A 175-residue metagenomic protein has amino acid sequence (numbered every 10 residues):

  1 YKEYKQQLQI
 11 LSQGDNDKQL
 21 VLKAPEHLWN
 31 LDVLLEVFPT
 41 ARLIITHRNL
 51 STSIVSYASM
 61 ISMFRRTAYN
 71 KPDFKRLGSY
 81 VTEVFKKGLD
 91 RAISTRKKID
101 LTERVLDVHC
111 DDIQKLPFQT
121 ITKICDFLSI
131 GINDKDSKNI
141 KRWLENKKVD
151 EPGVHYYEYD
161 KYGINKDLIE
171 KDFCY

Functional and structural regions predicted by a protein language model:
Y1-D15, L20, Y57-Y175: PAPS-dependent sulfotransferases, especially Golgi type II membrane carbohydrate sulfotransferases
Q7, Q13-T40: Flexible, glycine/threonine-enriched loop-and-boundary segments that flank and lead into catalytic domains of large
K23-A24, L34-S59: Conserved phosphate-donor/acceptor-positioning beta-strand/loop module used by diverse small-molecule
H27, E36-P39, L43-T46, F85 (+2 more regions): Active-site-proximal structural scaffolding
H27-L31, S51-I54, Q114-P117: Flexible loop/turn segments at secondary-structure boundaries
